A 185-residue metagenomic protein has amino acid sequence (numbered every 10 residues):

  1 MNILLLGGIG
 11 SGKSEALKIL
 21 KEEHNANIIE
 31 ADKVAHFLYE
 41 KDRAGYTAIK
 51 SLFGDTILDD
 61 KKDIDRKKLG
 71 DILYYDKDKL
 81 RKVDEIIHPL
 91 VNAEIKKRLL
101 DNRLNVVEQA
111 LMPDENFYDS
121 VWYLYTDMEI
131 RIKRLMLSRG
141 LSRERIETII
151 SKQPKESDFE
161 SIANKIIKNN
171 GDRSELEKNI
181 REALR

Functional and structural regions predicted by a protein language model:
I3-L5: Hydrophobic anchor at the beta1->P-loop junction of P-loop NTPases
I9: The conserved Walker
S14: Walker A/P-loop
D32, V83, V106, I167 (+1 more regions): Residue-level signal for inorganic ion chemistry
K33-R103: ATP-dependent small-molecule kinase phosphotransfer cores that center on conserved nucleotide phosphate-binding segments
E94-I95, L100, L137, L141-R185: Small-molecule kinase domains that catalyze NTP-dependent phosphoryl transfer to phosphate-bearing small molecules
E94-L100, L104-S138: ATP-dependent NMP and nucleoside kinases share a basic, alpha-helical "lid"
